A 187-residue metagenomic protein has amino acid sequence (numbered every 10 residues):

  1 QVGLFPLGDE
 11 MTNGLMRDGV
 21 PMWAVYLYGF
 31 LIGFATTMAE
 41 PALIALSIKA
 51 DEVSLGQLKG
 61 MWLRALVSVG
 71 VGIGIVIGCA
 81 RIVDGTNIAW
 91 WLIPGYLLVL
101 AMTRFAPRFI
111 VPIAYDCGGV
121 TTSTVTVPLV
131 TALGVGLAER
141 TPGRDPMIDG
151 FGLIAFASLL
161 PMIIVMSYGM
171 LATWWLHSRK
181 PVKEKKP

Functional and structural regions predicted by a protein language model:
Q1-M11, M38-L43, V71-A89, T103-P112 (+2 more regions): Transmembrane helix-loop junctions in multi-pass membrane proteins
Q1-T36: Membrane-embedded translocation segments of transport machinery
L15-M16, D51-G60, I113-T122: Membrane-interface segments at loop-to-transmembrane junctions
D18, V25, A101, R108-I113: Hydrophobic alpha-helical segments, principally membrane-spanning helices and signal/leader peptides
A24-T103: Helix-loop-helix junctions within the multi-pass membrane cores of secondary transporters/permeases
P107-K186: C-terminal transmembrane helix-loop-helix hairpin of multi-pass membrane proteins
